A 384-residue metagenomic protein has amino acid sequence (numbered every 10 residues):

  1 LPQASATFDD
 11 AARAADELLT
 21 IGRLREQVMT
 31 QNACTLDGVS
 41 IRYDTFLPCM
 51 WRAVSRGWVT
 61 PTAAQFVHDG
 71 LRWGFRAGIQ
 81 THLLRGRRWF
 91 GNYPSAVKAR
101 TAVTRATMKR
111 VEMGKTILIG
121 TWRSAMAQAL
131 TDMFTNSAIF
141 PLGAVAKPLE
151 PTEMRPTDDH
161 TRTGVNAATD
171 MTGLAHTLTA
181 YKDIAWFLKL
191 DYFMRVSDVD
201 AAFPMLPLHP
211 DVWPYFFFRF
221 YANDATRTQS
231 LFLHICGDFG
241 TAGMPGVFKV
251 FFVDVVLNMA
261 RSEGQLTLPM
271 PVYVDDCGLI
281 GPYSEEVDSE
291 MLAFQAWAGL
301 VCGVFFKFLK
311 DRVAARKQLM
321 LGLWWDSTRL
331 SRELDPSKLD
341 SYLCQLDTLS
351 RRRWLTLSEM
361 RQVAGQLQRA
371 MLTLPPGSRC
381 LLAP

Functional and structural regions predicted by a protein language model:
L1-L188, W297-C302: Intrinsically disordered, low-complexity regulatory segments at domain boundaries and processing junctions
P61-R87, T157, F220-R227, T267-P271 (+3 more regions): Short, compositionally biased low-complexity segments
R87-Y93, S230-A242, V274-P282, L349: Glycine- and acidic
K98, A102-T107, V111-K249, A298 (+1 more regions): Catalytic-core region of right-hand nucleic acid polymerases
P141, E153-R155, D191-R195, L268-P271 (+4 more regions): Beta-sheet entry/capping signal
T179-A180, E290-R312: Histidine/cysteine- and/or acidic
P245-A298: Active-site palm subdomain of RNA-directed nucleic acid polymerases
L309-L319, W324-S327: Short, conserved micro-motifs composed of acidic
